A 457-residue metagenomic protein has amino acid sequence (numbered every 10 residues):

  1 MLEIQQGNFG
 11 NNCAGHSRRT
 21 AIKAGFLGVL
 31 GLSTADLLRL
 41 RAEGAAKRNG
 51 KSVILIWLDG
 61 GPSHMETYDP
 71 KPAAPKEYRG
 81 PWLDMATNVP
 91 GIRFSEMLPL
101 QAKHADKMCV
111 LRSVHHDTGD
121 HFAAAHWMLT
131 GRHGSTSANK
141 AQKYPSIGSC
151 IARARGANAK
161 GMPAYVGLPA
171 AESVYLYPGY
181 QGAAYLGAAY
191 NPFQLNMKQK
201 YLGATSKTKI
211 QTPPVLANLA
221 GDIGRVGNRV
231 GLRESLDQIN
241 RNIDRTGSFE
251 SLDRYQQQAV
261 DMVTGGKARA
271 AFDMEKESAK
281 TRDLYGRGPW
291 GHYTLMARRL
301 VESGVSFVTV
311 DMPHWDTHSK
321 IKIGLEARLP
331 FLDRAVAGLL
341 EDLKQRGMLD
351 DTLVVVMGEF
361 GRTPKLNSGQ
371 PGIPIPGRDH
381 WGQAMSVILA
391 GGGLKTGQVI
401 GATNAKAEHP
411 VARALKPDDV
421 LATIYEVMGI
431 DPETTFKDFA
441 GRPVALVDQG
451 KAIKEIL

Functional and structural regions predicted by a protein language model:
M1-L457: Ligand-binding pockets and gating/stacking loops
